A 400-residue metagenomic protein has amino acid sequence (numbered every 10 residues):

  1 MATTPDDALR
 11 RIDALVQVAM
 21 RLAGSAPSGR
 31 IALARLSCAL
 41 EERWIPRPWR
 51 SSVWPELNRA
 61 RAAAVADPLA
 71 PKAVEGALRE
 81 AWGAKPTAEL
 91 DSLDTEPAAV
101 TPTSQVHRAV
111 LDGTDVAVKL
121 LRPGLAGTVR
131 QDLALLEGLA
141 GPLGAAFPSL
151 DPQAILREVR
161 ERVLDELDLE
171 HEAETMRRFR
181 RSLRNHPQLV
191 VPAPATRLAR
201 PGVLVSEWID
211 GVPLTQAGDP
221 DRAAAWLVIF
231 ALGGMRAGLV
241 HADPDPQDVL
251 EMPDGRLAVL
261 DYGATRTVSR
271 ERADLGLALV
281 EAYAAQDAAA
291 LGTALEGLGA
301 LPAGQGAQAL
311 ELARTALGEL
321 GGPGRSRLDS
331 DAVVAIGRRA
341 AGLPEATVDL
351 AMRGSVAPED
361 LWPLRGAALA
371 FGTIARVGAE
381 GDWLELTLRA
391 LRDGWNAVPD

Functional and structural regions predicted by a protein language model:
M1-G233, G238, M252-A258, A264-R270 (+2 more regions): Broad phosphate/nucleotide-binding scaffolds in NTP-utilizing and phosphate-metabolizing enzymes
L239-P246: Catalytic-loop of the protein kinase fold
H241, A289-G292: Acidic/polar loop patches that form or flank catalytic/metal-binding clefts of enzymes that bind anionic ligands
D245, D261-Y262: Catalytic palm active-site di-aspartate
Q247-E251: Hydrophobic residue at the +6 position relative to the catalytic HRD Asp in the kinase catalytic loop
A273: Short adenine-binding "F-helix/F-box" segment of the Bergerat
G276-A278: Short amphipathic alpha-helical recognition elements used for nucleic-acid or partner binding across transcription
Q286-D287, G378: Short helix-adjacent coil turns
